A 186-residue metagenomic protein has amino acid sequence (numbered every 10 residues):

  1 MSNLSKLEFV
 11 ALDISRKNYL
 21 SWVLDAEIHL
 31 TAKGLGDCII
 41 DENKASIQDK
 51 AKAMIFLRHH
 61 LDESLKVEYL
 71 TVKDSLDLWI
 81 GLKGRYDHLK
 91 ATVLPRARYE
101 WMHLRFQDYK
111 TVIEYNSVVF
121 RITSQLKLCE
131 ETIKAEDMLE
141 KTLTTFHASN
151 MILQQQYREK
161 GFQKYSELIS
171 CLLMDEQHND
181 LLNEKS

Functional and structural regions predicted by a protein language model:
M1-S186: N-terminal Lys/Arg-enriched interaction segments
